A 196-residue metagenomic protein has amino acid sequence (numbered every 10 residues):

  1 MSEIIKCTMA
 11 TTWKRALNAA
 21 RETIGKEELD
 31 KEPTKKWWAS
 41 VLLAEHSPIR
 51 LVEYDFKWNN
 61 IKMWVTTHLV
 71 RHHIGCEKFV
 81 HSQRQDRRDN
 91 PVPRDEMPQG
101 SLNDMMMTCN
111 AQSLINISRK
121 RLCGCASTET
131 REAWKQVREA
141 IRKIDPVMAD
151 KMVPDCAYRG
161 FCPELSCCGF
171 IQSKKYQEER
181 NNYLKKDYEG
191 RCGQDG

Functional and structural regions predicted by a protein language model:
M1-G196: Family-specific signature for flavin-dependent thymidylate synthase
